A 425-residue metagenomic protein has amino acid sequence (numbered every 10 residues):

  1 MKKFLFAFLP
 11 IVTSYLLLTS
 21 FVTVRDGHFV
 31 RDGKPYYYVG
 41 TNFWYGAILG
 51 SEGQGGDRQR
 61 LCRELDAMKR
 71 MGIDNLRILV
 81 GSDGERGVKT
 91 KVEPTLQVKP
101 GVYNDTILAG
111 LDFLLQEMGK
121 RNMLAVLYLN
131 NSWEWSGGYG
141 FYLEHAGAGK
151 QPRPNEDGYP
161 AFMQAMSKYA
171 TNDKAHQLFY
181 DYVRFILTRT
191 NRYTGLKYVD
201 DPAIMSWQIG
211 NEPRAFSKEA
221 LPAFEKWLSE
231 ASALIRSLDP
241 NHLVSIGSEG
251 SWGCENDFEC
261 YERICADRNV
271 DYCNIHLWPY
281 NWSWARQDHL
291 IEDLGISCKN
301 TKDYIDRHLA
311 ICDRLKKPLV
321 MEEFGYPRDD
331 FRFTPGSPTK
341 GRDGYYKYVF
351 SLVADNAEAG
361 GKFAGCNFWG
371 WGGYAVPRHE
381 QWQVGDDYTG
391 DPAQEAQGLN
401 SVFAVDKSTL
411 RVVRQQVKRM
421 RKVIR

Functional and structural regions predicted by a protein language model:
M1-F21: Bacterial Sec-dependent N-terminal signal peptides
T23-Q287, I291-P318, F324-I424: Active-site mouth of glycoside hydrolases
